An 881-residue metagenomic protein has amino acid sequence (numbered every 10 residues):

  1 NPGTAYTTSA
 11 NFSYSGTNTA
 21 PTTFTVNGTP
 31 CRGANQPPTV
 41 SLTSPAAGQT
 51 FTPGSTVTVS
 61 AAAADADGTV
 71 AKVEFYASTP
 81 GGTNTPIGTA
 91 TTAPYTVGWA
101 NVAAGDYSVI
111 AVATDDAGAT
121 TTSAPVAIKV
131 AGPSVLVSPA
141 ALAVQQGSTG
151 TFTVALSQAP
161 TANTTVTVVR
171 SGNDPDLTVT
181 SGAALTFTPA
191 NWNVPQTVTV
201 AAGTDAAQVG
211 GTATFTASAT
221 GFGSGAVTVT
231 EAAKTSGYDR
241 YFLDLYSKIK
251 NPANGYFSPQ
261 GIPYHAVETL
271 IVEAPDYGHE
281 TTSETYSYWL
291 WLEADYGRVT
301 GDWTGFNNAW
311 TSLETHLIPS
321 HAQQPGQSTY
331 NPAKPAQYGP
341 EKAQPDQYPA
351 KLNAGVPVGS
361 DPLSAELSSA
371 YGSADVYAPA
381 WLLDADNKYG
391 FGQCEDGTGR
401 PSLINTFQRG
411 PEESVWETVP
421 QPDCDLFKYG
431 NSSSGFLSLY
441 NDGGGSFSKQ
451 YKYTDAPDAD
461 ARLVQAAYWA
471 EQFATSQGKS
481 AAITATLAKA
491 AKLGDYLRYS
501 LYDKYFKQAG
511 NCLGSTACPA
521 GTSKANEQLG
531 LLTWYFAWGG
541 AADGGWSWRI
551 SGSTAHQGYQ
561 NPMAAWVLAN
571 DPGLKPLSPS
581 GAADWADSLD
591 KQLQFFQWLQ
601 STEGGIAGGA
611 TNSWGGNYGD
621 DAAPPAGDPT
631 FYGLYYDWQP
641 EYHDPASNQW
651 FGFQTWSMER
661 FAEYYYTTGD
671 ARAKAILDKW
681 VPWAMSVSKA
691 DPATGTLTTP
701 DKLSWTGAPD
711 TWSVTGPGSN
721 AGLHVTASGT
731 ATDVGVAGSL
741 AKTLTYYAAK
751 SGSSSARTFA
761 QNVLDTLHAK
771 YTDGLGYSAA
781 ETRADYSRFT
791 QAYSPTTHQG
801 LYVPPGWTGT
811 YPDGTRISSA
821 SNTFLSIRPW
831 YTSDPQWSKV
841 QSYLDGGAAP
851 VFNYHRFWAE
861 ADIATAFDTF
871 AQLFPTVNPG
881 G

Functional and structural regions predicted by a protein language model:
N1, C31-G132: Long, low-complexity serine/threonine/glycine- and acidic-rich segments characteristic of extracellular
N1-G33, T790-G846, V851-G881: Extracellular low-complexity, O-glycosylation-prone Ser/Thr/Pro/Gly-rich "stalks" and linkers flanking catalytic
S9, S108-T114, T199-A201, T216-S218: Extracellular recognition modules
S9-T29, T122-V130, A217-K234: Terminal edge beta-strands and adjacent linker/stalk segments of extracellular immunoglobulin-superfamily beta-sandwich
G132-T235: Short boundary segments that mark the start of a structured unit
T235-T311, G478-A491, S553-T554, K575 (+3 more regions): N-terminal module-boundary/linker segments of secreted carbohydrate-active enzymes
N251, T315-G445, T454-D458, T484-W837 (+1 more regions): Extended ligand-binding clefts on enzyme/binding-domain cores
H279-P319, D455-Q477, T484, A490-S500 (+4 more regions): Conserved beta-strand->loop/alpha-helix structural units within folded catalytic cores of enzymes with alpha/beta
